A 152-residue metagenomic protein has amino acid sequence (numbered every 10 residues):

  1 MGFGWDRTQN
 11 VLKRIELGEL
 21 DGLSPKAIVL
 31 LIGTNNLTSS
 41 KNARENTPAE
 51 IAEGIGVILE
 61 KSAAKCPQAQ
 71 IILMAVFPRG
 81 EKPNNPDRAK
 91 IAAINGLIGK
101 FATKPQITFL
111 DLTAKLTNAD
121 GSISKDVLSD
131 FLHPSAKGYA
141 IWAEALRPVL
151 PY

Functional and structural regions predicted by a protein language model:
M1-E60, G80-G96: Conserved SGNH/GDSL esterase-like catalytic core that processes O-acyl groups on lipids and polysaccharides
M1-G2, K26-I32, Q70-A75, T108-D111 (+1 more regions): Structural recognition of the beta-strand scaffold that forms the well-ordered cores of secreted hydrolase catalytic
N36-S39, A75-V76, W142: Generic detector of short, locally flexible boundary/turn motifs and exposed helical patches
K61-P67: Arginine/glycine-rich "motif VI" loop of SF2 helicases in the C-terminal RecA-like domain
P67-Q68, T103: Proline-centered flexible-loop/turn and helix-kink motifs
P78-Y152: Catalytic His-Asp segment of secreted/periplasmic serine-dependent ester chemistry enzymes
